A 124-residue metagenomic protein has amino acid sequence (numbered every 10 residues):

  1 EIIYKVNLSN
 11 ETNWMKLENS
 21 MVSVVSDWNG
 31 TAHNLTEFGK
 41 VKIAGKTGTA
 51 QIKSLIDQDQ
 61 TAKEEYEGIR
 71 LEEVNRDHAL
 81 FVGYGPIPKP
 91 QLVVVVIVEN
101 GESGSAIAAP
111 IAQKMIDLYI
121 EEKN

Functional and structural regions predicted by a protein language model:
E1-K5, T12, M21-N124: Active-site beta-strand/loop architecture of penicillin-binding DD-peptidases
